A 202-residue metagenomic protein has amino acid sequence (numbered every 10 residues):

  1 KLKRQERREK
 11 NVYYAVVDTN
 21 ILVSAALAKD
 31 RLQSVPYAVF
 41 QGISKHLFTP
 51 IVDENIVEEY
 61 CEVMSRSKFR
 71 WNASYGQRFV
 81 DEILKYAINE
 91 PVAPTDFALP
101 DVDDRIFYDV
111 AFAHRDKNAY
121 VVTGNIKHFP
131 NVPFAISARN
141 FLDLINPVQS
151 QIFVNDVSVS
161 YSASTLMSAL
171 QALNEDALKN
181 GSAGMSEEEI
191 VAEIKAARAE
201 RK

Functional and structural regions predicted by a protein language model:
K1, D116-Y120, I126-A172: Acidic, PIN/NYN-like endoribonuclease modules and their adjacent C-terminal/linker elements
K1-L2, M167-K202: Short linear interaction segments
K1-P50: Short, well-structured N-terminal submotif of metal-dependent ribonuclease cores
I21-L22, I56, F107, K127-H128: Alpha-helix capping/helix-boundary segments
Q41-T95, Q171-D176, N180: PIN-domain endoribonuclease scaffold, especially VapC-family toxins
N55-I56, V102, G124, E189: Short beta->alpha linker loops
D96-D103, I126-H128: Acidic, metal-coordinating catalytic cores used for nucleic-acid/nucleotide bond scission and strand-transfer chemistry
D101-Y120: Acidic, metal-associated active-site segment
